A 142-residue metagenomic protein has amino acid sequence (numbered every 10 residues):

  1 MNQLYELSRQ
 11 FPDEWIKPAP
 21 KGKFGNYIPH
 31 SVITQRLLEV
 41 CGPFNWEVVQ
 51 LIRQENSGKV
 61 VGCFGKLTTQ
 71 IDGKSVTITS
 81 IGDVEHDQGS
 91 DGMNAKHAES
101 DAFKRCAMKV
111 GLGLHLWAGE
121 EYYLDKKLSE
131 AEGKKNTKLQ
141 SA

Functional and structural regions predicted by a protein language model:
M1-Y27: N-terminal, Lys/Arg- and Ser/Thr-rich interaction peptides
N2, L124-A142: Interfaces that engage single-stranded nucleic acids at replication/repair/recombination sites
R9-D13, G42, G133: Generic surface-pattern signal
S31-E132: Positively charged, aromatic-enriched nucleic acid-contacting surfaces
